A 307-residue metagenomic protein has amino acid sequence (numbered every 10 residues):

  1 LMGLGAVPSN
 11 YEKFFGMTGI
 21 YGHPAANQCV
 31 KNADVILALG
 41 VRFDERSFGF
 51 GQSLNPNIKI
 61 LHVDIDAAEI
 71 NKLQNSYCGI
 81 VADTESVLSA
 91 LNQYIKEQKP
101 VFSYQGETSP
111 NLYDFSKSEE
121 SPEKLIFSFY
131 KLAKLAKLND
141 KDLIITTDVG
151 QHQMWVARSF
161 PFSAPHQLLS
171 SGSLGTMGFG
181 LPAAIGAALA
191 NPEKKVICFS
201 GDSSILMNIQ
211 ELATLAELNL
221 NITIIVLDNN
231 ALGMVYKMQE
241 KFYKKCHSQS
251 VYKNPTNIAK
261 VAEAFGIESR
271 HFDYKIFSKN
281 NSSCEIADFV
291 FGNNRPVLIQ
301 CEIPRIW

Functional and structural regions predicted by a protein language model:
L1, L61-D64, I222-L227: Short internal beta-strands
M2-L4, D66, D148-Q153, S173-L174 (+1 more regions): Short glycine-enriched loops at secondary-structure junctions
L4-Y104: Glycine-rich, acidic loop regions that bind phosphate or pyrophosphate groups
A6-P8, N27-N32, Q52-N55, N71-L73 (+5 more regions): Solvent-exposed alpha-helices and their adjacent loops that cap or buttress functional pockets in soluble metabolic
S9, E107-A187: Active-site diphosphate/adenylate-binding microenvironment
F14, I20, N71-L73, G79-V81 (+2 more regions): Thiamine diphosphate
V35, I144, K195-I197: Structural motif
